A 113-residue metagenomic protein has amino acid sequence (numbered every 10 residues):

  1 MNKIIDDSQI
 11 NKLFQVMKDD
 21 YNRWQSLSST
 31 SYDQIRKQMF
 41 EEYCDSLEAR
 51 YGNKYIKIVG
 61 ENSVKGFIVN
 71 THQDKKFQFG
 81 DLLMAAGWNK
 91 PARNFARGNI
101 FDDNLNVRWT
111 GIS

Functional and structural regions predicted by a protein language model:
M1-A49: Negatively charged, low-complexity tracts enriched in Asp/Glu with abundant Ser/Thr
D7-N11, H72-F77, D81: Intrinsically disordered, charged low-complexity linkers and terminal tails that flank or connect structured domains
R36-K76: Amphipathic, interaction-prone secondary-structure segments
Q38-M39, Y43, V107-S113: A cross-kingdom feature marking charged/low-complexity
Q78-R108: A short, surface-exposed interaction/processing loop segment used at functional sites
